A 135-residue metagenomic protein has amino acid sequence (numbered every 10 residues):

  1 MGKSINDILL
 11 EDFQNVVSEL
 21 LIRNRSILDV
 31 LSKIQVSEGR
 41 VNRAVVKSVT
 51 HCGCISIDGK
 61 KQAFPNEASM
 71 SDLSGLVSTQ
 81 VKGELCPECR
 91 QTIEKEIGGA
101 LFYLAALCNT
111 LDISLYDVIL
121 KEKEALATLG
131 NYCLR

Functional and structural regions predicted by a protein language model:
M1-I97, L101-R135: Flexible "arm" and connector segments at domain edges
